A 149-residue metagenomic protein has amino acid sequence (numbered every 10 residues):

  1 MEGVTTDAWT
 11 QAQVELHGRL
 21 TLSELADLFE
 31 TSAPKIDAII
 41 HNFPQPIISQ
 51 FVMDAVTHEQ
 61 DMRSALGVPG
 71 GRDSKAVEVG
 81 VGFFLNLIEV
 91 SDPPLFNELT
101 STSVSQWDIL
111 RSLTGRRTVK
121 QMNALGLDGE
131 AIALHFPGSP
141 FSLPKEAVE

Functional and structural regions predicted by a protein language model:
M1-I39: Hydrophobic/aromatic-rich structural module bridging two neighboring secondary-structure elements via a short loop
E2-T6, T31, A38-E149: Structured surface interface patches that mediate subunit assembly and partner/cofactor docking
